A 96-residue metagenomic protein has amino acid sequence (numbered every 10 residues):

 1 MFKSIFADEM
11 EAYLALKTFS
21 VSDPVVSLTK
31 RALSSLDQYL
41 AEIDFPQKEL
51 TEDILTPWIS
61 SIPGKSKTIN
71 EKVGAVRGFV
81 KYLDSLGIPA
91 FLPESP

Functional and structural regions predicted by a protein language model:
S4-I5: Charged interaction scaffolds used for protein-protein
M10-V25, K30-P96: N-terminal core-binding DNA-recognition domain of tyrosine recombinases/integrases
